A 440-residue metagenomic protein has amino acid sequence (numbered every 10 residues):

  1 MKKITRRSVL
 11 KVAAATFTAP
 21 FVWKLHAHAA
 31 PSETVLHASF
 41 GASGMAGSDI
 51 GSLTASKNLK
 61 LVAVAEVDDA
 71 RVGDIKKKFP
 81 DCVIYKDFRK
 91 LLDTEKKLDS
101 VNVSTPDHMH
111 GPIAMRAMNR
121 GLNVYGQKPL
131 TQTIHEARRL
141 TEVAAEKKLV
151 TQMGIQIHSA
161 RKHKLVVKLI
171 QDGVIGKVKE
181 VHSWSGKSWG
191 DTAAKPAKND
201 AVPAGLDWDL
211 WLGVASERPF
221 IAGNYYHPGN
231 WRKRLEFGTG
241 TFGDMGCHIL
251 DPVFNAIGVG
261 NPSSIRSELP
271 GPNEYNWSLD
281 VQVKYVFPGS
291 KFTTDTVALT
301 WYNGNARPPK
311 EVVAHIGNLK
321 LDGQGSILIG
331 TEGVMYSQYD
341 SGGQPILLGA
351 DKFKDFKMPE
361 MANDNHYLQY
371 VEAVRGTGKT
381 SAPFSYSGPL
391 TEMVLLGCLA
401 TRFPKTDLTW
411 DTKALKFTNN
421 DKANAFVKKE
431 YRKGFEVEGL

Functional and structural regions predicted by a protein language model:
M1-T16: N-terminal secretory signal peptides and thylakoid transit peptides that target proteins across membranes
A13-F79, I157-A160, I170, V253: N-terminal Rossmann-like dinucleotide-binding module
E33-V35, L59-K60, P80-D81, K97-S100 (+3 more regions): Loop/turn elements at helix/coil->beta-strand transitions in domains of secreted/extracellular proteins
S39, V103, G126, T151-M153 (+1 more regions): Hydrophobic residues in well-ordered beta-strands that form the structural core
D68, S104-M109, L130-Q132, A137 (+4 more regions): Short, solvent-exposed turn/loop segments enriched in Gly/Ser/Thr/Pro and often Arg
C82-R139: Beta-loop-alpha module in the N-terminal Rossmann-like domain of NAD(P)-dependent dehydrogenases, especially those
N123, T131-L210: A contiguous active-site-proximal alpha/beta segment in oxidoreductase catalytic domains
K164-L165, K177, H182-I346, A350-S385 (+1 more regions): Contiguous beta-strand/loop segments that form the cofactor/metal-binding neighborhood of enzyme cores
